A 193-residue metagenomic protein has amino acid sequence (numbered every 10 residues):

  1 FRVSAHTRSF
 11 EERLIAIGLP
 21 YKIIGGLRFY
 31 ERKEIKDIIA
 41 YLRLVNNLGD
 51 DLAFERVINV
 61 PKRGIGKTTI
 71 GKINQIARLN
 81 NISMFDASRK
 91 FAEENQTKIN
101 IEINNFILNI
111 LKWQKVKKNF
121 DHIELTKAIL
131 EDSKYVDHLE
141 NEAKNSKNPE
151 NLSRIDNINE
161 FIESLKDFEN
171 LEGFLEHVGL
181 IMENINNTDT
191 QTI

Functional and structural regions predicted by a protein language model:
F1-S4, G25: A short beta-strand-to-loop transition that corresponds to the Sensor-1 phosphate-sensing loop of AAA+ P-loop ATPases
S4-L19, R32, I39-I193: Conserved helicase C-terminal RecA-like lobe
G18-R28: Conserved RecA-like helicase motor-core motifs
